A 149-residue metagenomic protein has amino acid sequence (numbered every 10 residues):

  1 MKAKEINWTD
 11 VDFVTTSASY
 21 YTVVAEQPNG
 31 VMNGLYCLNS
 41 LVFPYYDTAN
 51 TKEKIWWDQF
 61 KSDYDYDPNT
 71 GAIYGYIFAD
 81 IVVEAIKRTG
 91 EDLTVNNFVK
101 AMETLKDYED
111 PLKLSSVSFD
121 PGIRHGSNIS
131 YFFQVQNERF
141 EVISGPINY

Functional and structural regions predicted by a protein language model:
M1-G75, Q136, F140-N148: Extracellular/periplasmic periplasmic-binding protein-like sensory domains
K2, I81-E84: Alpha-helical scaffold segments in soluble metabolic enzymes
N50, K54, Y76, D80 (+2 more regions): Electropositive phosphate-/nucleotide-binding environments in soluble metabolic enzymes
S62-A72, V83-R139: Segments of small-molecule ligand-sensing domains
